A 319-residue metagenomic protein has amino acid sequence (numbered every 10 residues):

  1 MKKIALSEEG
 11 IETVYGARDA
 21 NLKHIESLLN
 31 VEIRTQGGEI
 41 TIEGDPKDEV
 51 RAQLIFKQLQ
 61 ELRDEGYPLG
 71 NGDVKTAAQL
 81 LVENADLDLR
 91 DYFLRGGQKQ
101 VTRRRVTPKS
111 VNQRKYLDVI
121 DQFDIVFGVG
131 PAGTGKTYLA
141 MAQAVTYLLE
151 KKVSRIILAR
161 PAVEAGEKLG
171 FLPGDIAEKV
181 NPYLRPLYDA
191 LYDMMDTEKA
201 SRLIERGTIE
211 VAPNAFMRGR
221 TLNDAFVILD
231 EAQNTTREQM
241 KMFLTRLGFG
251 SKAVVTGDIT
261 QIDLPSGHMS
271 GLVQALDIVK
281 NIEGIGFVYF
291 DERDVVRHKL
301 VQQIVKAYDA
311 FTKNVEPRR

Functional and structural regions predicted by a protein language model:
M1-T13: Short glycine-/aliphatic-rich beta-strand segments at the starts of folded cytosolic domains
E9, D19, P46-K47, N234 (+1 more regions): Short, surface-exposed acidic/glycine-rich loop or hinge patches that mediate macromolecular interfaces
E12-S27: Short amphipathic alpha-helix segments
S27-R34: A short, structured beta-strand/loop element
R34-F93: Interdomain "pre-motor" coupling segment immediately N-terminal to P-loop NTPase/helicase cores
E39, V101-Q113, V119-L229, Q233-R319: Conserved helicase motor core of SF1/SF2 NTP-dependent helicases
V82-R104, P108-V111: Conserved loop-to-helix interface motifs that mediate assembly, gating, or partner/ligand docking in ancient ring
